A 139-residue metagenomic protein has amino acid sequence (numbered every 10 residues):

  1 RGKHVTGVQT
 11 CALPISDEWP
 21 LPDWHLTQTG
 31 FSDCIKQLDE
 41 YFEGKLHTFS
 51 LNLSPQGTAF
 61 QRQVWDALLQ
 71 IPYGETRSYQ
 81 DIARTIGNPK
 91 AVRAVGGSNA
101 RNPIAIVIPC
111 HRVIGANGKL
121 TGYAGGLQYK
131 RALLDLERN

Functional and structural regions predicted by a protein language model:
R1, T6-H47, G115-N139: Low-complexity, small/basic-enriched stretches that occur predominantly at protein N-termini or linker tails
L51-G57: Short amphipathic alpha-helical boundary/capping segments
G57, Q61-W65, V92: Short, leucine-enriched amphipathic alpha-helices that occur as contiguous helical runs
I71-G74: Short helix/strand-capping hinge loops at secondary-structure junctions that flank key functional elements
R84: Alpha-helical residues within the helix-turn-helix
V107: Major-groove DNA-recognition helix of helix-turn-helix-type DNA-binding domains
